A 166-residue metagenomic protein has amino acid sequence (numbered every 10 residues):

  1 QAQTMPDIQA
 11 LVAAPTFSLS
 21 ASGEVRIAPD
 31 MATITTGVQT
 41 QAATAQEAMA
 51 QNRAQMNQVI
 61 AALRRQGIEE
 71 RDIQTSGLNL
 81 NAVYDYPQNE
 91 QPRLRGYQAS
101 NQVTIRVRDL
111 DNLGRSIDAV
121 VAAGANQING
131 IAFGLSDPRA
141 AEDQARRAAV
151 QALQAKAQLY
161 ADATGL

Functional and structural regions predicted by a protein language model:
Q3-L166: Short, charged, surface-exposed interaction patches
